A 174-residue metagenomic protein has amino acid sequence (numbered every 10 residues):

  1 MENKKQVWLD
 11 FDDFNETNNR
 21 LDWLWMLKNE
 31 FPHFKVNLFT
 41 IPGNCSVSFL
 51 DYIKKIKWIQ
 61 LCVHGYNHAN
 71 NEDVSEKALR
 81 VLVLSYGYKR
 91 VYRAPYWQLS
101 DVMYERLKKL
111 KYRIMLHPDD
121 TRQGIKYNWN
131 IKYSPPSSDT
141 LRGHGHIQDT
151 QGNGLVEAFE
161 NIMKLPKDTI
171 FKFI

Functional and structural regions predicted by a protein language model:
M1-M26, F34-K35, I170-I174: Boundary/entry segment of secreted carbohydrate-active catalytic domains
E2, F31-P32, Q148-I174: C-terminal domain-boundary segment and adjacent tail
F14-T17, A69, I147-G152: Short acidic, S/G/P-rich loop/turn micro-motifs used as interaction or catalytic elements
N18-L27, S75-L82, G152-L165: Well-ordered, non-membrane alpha-helical segments in soluble/globular domains
N19-L24, N44-K54, P118-P136: Alpha-helical scaffolding within the catalytic cores of extracellular/periplasmic polymer-degrading hydrolases
H33-Y104, D139, G143-I147: Metal-dependent polysaccharide deacetylase catalytic core of the NodB/CE4 family, i.e., the active-site-bearing domain
M103-P136, T169-I174: His/Asp/Glu-enriched short active-site or ligand-binding loop at hydrolase and phosphoryl-transfer sites
Y127-N153: A conserved mid-domain beta-alpha-beta active-site/ligand-binding segment of alpha/beta enzyme cores
